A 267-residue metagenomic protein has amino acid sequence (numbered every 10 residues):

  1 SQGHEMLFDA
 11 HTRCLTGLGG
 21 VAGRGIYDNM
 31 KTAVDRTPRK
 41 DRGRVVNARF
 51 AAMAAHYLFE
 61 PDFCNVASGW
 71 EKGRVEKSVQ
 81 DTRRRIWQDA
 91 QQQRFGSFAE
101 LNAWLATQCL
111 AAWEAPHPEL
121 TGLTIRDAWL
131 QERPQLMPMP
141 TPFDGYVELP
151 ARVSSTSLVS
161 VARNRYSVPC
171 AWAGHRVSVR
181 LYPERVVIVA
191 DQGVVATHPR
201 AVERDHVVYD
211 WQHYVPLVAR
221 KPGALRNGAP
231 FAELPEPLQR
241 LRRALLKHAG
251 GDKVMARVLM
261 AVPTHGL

Functional and structural regions predicted by a protein language model:
S1-R24, G43, A201-Y209: Active-site beta-loop-alpha junctions of metal-dependent nucleic acid enzymes, especially the RNase H-like/DDE
Y27-D28, K40-D41, F59-R84, A99-L101 (+1 more regions): RNase H-like two-metal-ion nuclease catalytic core shared by retroviral integrases and related mobile-element nucleases
A33-T37: Short, solvent-exposed loop/turn segments at secondary-structure junctions
R42-P61: Two-metal-ion acidic nuclease core segments, chiefly of the RNase H-like superfamily
V79-R180: Active-site-proximal acidic segments at structured loop/helix or strand boundaries that coordinate catalytic metals
A162-R204: Conserved nucleotide-binding/hydrolysis modules and their immediate coupling elements across P-loop/ASCE NTPase motors
V186-L267: Protein C-terminal end segments and domain termini
